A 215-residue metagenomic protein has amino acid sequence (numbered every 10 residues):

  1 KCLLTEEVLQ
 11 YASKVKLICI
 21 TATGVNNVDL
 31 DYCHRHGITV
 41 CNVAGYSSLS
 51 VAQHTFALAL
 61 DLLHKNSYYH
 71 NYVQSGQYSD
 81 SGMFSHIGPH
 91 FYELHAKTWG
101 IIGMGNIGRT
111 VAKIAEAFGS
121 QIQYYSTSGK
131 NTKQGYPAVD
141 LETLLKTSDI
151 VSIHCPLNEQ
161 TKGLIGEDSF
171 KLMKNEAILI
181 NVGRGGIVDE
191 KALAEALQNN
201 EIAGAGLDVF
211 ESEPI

Functional and structural regions predicted by a protein language model:
K1-C41, K146, G166: An N-terminal-biased, well-structured beta-alpha scaffold segment characteristic of Rossmann-like dinucleotide-binding
L4-V8, S128-I215: Rossmann-like adenosine-cofactor binding region
V15, H95-T98, E167, E176: Phosphate-coordination loops involved in phosphoryl transfer and adenosine-cofactor binding
T21-A22, G37-L49, S126, G183: Short beta->alpha connector loops at strand-helix junctions that form conserved, small/polar/Pro-enriched
A44-T98: Phosphate-binding beta-alpha-beta segment of Rossmann-like dinucleotide-binding domains, i.e., the NAD(P)
T98, A112, S120-Q121: Residues at the starts of beta-strands that form the adenosine-phosphate
M104-G105: Glycine-rich Rossmann-fold phosphate-binding loop(s) that bind the pyrophosphate of adenine dinucleotide cofactors
G108-R109: N-terminal Rossmann-fold NAD(P) dinucleotide-binding loop
